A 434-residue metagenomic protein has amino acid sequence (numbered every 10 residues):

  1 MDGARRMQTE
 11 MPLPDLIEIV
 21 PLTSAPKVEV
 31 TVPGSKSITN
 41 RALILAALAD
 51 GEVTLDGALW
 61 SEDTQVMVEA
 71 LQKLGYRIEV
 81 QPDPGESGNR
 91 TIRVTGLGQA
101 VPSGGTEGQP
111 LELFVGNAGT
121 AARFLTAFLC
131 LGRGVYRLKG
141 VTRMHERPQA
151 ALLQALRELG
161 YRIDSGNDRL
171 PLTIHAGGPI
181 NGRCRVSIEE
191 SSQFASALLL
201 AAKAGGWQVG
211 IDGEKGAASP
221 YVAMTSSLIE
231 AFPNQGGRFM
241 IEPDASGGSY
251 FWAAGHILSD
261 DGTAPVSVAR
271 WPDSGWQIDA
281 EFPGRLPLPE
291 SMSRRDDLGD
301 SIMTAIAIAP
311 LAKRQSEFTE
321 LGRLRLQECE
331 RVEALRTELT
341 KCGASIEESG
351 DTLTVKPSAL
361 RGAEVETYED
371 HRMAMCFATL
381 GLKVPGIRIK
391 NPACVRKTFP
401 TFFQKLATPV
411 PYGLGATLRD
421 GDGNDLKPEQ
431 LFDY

Functional and structural regions predicted by a protein language model:
D2-Y434: Structural preference for solvent-exposed beta-strand-turn elements and adjacent flexible terminal/loop segments within
